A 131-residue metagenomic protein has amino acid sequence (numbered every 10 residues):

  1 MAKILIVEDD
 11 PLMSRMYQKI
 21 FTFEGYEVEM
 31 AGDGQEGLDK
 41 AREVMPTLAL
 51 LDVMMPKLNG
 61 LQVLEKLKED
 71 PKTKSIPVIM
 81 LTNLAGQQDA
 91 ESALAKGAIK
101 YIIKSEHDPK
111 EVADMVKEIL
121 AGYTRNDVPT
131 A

Functional and structural regions predicted by a protein language model:
E8: Conserved acidic carboxylate
P11-E29: Two-component/phosphorelay signaling modules centered on CheY-like receiver
M30-D39, G60: Helix N-cap/capping motif at the beta->alpha junctions
D39, L61-K74: Short amphipathic alpha-helix used as the core "switch/output" element in two-component signaling
V44-L50: Active-site beta3 strand of CheY-like receiver
D52, T82: Active-site residues of response regulator receiver
M55: Receiver (REC) domain active-site loop signature in two-component systems and cognate sites in sensor histidine kinases
Q62, A85-D114, E118: Alpha4 helix (beta4-alpha4-beta5 surface) of REC/receiver domains from two-component response regulators
